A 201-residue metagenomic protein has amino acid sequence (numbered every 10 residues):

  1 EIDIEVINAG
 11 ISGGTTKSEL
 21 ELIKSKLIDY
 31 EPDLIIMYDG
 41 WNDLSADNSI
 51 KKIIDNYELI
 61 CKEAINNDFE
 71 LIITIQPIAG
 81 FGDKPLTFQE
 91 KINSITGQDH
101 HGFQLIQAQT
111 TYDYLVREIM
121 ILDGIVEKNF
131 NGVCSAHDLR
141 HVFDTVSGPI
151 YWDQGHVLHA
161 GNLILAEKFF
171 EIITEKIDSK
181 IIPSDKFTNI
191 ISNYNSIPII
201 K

Functional and structural regions predicted by a protein language model:
E1-G10, L22-E31, N162: Serine-esterase "nucleophile elbow" of acetyl-processing enzymes
E5, G14-K17, E21-S25, L34-I125 (+3 more regions): Serine-dependent acyl-ester chemistry module
I7-A9, I72, H137: General small-molecule cofactor/ligand-binding pocket signal
L27, I65, I173-I177: Secondary-structure transition/hinge residues
V126, N131, S135, I150-F187: Histidine-centered active-site loop/cap adjacent to the catalytic His in serine esterases/O-acetyl transfer systems
D138-F143: Acidic catalytic patch
